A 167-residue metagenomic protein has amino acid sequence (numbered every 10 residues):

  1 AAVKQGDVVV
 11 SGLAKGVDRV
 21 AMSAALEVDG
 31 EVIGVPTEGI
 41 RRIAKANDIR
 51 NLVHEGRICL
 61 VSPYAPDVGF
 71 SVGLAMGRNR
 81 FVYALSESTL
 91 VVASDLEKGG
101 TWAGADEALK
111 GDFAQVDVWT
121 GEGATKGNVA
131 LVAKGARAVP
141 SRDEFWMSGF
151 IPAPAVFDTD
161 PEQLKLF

Functional and structural regions predicted by a protein language model:
A1-F167: Glycine-biased, small-residue-rich flexible motifs in mid-sequence functional cores and linkers
